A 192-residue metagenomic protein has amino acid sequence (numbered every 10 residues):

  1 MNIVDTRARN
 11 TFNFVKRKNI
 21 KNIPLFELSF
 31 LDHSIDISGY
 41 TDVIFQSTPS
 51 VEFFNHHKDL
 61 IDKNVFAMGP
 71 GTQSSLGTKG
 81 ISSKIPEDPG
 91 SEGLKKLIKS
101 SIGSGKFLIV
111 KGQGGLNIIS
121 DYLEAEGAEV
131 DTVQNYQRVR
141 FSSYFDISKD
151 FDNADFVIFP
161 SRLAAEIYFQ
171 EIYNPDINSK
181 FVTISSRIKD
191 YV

Functional and structural regions predicted by a protein language model:
M1-V192: Signature of uroporphyrinogen-III synthase
